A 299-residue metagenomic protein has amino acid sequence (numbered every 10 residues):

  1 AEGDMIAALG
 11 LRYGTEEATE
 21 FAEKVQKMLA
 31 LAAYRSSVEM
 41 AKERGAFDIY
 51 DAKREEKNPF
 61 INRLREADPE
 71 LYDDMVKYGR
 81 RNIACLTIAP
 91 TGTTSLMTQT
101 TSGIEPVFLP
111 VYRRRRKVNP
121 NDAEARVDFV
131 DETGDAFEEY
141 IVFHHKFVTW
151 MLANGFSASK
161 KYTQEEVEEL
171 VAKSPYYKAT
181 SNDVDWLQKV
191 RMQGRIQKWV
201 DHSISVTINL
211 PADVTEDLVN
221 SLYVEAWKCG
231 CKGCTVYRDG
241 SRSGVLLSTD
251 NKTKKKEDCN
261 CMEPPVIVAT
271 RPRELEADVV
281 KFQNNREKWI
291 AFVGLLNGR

Functional and structural regions predicted by a protein language model:
A1-G10, K189-Q193: Core structural elements
L11-T91, Q99, I204-S205, L222: Internal maturation/activation junctions in enzymes
T15, G134, H144, D258-C261: Serine-centered coil/turn micro-motif
I61, D74-R81, L86-L246, I290-R299: Catalytic alpha/beta core of large soluble enzyme barrels
E66-K77, S248-N297: Short, Gly/Pro- and small/polar-rich lid/capping loops
